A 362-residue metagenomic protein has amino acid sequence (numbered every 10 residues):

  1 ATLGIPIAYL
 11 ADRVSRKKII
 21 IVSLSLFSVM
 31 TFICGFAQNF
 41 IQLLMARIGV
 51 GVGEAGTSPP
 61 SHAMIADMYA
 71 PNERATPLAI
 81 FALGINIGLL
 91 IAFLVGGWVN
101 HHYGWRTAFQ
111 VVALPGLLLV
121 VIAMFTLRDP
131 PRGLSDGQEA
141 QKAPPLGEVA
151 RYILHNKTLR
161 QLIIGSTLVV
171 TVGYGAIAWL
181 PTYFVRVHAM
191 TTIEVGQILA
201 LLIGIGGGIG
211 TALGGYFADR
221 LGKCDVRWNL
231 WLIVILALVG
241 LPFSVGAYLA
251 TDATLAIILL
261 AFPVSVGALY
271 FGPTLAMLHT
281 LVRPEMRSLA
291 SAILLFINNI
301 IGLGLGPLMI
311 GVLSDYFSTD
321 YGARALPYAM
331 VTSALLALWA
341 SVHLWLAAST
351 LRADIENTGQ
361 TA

Functional and structural regions predicted by a protein language model:
T2-I41: Conserved MFS/SLC helix-loop-helix module at the cytosolic interface between two early adjacent transmembrane helices
S15, F36-Q42, G53, A70 (+1 more regions): Helix-breaking motifs and short loop linkers at transmembrane-helix boundaries and internal kinks in secondary membrane
S25-Q38, A237-T251: C-terminal ends and interior cores of transmembrane alpha-helices in multi-pass membrane transporters/permeases
A46-N86: Cytoplasmic helix-loop-helix junction between adjacent transmembrane helices in 12-TM secondary transporters
F81-D129: Helix-loop-helix hairpin linking two adjacent transmembrane segments in secondary transporters
T107-F125, P327-L346: Symmetry-related core transmembrane helices of the 12-TM Major Facilitator Superfamily/SLC fold
P131-I163, V187: Juxtamembrane intracellular "pre-TM" segments in multi-pass secondary transporters
K157-A212, G267-F271, L275, L303-I310: Extracytoplasmic gate region of multi-pass secondary transporters
